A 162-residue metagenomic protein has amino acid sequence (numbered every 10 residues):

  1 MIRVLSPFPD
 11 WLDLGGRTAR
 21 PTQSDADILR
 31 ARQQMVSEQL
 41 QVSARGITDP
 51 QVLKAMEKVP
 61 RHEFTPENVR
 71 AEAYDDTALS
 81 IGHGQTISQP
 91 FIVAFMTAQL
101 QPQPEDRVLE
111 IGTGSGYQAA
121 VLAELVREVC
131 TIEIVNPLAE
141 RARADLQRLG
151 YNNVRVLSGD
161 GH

Functional and structural regions predicted by a protein language model:
I2-L109, L125, E140, R148 (+1 more regions): Class I SAM-dependent transferase core
Q101-H162: Conserved nucleotide-cofactor-binding alpha/beta core module
